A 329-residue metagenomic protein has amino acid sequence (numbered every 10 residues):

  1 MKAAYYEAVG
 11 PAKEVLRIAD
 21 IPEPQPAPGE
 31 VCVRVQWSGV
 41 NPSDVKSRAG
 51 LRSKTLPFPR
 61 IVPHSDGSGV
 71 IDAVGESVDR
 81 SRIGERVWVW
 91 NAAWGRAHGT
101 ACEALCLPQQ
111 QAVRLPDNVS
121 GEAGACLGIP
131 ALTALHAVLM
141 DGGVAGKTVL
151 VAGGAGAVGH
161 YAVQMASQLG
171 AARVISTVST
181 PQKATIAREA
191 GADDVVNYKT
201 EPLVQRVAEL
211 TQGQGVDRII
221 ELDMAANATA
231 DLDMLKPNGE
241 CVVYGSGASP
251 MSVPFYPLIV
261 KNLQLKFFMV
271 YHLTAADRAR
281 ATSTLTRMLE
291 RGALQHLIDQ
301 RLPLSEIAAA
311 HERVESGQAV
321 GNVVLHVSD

Functional and structural regions predicted by a protein language model:
P22-V40, L51-A93: Glycine-rich beta-strand-centered segment in the early N-terminal region that forms part of a ligand/cofactor-binding
R80, W90-G153: NAD(P)H dinucleotide-binding glycine-rich loop of Rossmann-like/cofactor-binding domains, especially the beta1-alpha1
R86, T148, R173, G239-E240 (+1 more regions): Short glycine-centered segments of the SAM/dcSAM-binding site in methyltransferase folds
G124-T200: Mid-domain Rossmann-like dinucleotide-binding core that forms the NAD(H)/NADP(H) cofactor-binding site
G153-G154, D223, S246: NAD(P)H cofactor-binding loop motif with strongest signal on the N-terminal glycine-rich segment
A187, A226-L294, V327-D329: Glycine-rich phosphate-binding loop and adjacent beta-alpha segment of Rossmann(oid) nucleotide-cofactor-binding
L203-G213: Short amphipathic alpha-helix with an adjacent loop that forms part of the alpha/beta core around
E290-L297, A308-D329: C-terminal capping/lid region of NAD(P)-dependent oxidoreductase domains
